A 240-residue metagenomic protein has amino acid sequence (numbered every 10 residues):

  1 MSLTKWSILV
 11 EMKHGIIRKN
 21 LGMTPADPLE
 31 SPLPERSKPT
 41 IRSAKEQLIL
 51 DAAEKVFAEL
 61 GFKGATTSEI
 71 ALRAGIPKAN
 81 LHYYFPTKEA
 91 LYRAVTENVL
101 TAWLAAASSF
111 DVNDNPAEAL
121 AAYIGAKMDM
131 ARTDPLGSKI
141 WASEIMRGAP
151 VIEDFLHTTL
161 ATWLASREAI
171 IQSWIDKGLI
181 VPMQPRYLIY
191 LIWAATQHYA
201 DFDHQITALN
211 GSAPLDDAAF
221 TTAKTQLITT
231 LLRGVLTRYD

Functional and structural regions predicted by a protein language model:
M1-R36, A126-D129, T133, A161 (+2 more regions): C-terminal peripheral helix-coil segments that are non-catalytic and often amphipathic
K45-E54, I70, V95-V99, W103 (+1 more regions): Generic hydrophobic, amphipathic alpha-helix propensity
E46-Q47, T67, E89, R93 (+6 more regions): Short, structured helix-loop boundary elements
L48, V56-A90, A94: Helix-turn-helix
R93-A122, I170-Q172: Amphipathic alpha-helical linker/stalk segments
S108-K139, K177, P185-I192, T221 (+1 more regions): Hydrophobic alpha-helical connector segments
A119, R132-D154, F202-G211: Amphipathic alpha-helical segments used for helix-helix packing
I140-E144, T158, L191, A195: Short acidic/histidine-centered micro-motifs embedded in hydrophobic/aromatic stretches that mark compact functional
